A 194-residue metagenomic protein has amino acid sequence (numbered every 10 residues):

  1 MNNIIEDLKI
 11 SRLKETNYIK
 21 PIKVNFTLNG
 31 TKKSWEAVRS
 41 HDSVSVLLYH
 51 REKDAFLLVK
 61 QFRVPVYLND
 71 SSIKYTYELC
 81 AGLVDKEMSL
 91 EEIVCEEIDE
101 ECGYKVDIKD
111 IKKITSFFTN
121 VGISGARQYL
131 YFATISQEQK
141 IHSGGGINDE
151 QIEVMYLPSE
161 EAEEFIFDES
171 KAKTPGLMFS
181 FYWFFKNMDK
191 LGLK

Functional and structural regions predicted by a protein language model:
N2-I10, S72-Y75, K86, K113 (+2 more regions): Nudix hydrolase/Nudix homology domain
S11-A55: Acidic, metal-coordinating catalytic segment for phosphate/diphosphate chemistry, firing primarily on the Nudix
L13-E15, Y67, F117-Q128: Acidic pyrophosphate-coordinating catalytic loop
K20-T31, N120-K140: Active-site-adjacent beta-strand/loop module that shapes the phosphate/pyrophosphate-binding cleft
F26, L48, L58, F132-A133 (+1 more regions): Conserved hydrophobic "DFG−1" position in protein kinase catalytic cores
N29, H50-K53, F62, T134-E138 (+1 more regions): Short loop segments at secondary-structure junctions
W35-V38, L47, A55-E96, N148-I152: Conserved Nudix-box catalytic region and its N-terminal flanking loop in Nudix hydrolases and closely related
D85-I114: Internal catalytic-core helix/loop-beta-alpha segment that presents or stabilizes conserved functional determinants
